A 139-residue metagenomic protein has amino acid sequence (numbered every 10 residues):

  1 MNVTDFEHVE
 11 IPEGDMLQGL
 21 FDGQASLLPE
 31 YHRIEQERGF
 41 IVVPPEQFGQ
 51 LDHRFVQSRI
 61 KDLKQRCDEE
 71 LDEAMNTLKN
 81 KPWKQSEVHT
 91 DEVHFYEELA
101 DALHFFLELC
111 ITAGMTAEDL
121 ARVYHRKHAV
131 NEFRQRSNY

Functional and structural regions predicted by a protein language model:
M1-Y139: Flexible "arm" and connector segments at domain edges
